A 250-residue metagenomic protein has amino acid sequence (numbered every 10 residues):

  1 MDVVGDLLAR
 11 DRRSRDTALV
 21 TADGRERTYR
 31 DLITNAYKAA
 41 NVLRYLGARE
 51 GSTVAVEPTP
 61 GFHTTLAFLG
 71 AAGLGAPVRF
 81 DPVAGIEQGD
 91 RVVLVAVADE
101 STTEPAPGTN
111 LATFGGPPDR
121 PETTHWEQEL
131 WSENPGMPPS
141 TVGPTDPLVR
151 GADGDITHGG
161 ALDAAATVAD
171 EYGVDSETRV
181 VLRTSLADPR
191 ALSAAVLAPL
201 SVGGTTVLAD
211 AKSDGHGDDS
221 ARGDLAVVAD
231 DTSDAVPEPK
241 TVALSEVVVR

Functional and structural regions predicted by a protein language model:
M1-A18, M137-V142: A short N-terminal helical cap/helix-turn-helix that marks the beginning of AMP-binding/adenylate-forming
D11-R13, G47-R49, G85-R91, P105 (+2 more regions): Flexible, charged surface loops at secondary-structure boundaries
T17-G47, P60, R150-G173: Conserved AMP-binding/adenylate-forming core of the ANL superfamily
A22, V56-P60, P82, L94-D99 (+4 more regions): Structural motif
G24, A40-D81, S176-L197: Conserved AMP-binding/adenylate-forming
A55-V56, T64-F68, A72-L94, D99 (+1 more regions): Short beta-strand->loop structural element characteristic of the AMP-binding/adenylate-forming
V93-D170, A226, D230-R250: ANL superfamily adenylate-forming
A165-R179, L186-V248: Conserved AMP-binding/adenylation subdomain of ANL enzymes
